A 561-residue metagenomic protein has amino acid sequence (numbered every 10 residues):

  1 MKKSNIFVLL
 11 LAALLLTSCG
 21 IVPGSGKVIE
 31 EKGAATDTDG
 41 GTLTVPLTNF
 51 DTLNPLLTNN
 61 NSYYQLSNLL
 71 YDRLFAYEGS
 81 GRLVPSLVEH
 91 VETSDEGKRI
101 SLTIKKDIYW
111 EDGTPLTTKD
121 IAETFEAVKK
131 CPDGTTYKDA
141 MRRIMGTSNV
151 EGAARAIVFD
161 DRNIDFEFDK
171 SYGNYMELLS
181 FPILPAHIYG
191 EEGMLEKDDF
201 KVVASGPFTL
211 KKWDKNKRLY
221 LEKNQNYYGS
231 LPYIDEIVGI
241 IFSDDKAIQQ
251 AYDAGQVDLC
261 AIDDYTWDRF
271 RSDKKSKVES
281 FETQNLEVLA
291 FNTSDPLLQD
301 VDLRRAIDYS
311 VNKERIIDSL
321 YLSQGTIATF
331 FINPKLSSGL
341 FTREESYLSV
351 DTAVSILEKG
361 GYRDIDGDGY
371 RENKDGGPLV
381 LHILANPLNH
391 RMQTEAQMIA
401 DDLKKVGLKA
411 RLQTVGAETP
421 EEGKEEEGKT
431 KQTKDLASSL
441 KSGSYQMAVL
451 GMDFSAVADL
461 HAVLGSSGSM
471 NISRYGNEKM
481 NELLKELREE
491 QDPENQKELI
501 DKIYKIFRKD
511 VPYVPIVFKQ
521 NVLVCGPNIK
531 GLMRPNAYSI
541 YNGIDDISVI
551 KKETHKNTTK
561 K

Functional and structural regions predicted by a protein language model:
P46-D95, E126, V203: N-terminal lobe/hinge region of extracytoplasmic solute-binding protein
L47-S67, L87-V88, T114, N174-L184 (+3 more regions): A structural "hinge/loop" feature
E89-G134, L297: Aromatic- and charge-enriched surface segment that lines or borders ligand/interaction sites
M141-Y189: Surface-exposed binding/hinge segments that line and control ligand-binding clefts or catalytic entry sites
Y172, E177-P232, E236, K246 (+3 more regions): Gly/Pro-rich hinge or "lid" segments in bacterial periplasmic/extracellular proteins
G193-D199, N224-F270, K409: Ligand-site clamp/hinge motif
Q299-D401, K560: Append "and occasionally in soluble cytosolic enzymes with long acidic Gly/Pro-rich linkers
S310-L340, R391-A400, A437-K561: Detector for C-terminal structural segments
